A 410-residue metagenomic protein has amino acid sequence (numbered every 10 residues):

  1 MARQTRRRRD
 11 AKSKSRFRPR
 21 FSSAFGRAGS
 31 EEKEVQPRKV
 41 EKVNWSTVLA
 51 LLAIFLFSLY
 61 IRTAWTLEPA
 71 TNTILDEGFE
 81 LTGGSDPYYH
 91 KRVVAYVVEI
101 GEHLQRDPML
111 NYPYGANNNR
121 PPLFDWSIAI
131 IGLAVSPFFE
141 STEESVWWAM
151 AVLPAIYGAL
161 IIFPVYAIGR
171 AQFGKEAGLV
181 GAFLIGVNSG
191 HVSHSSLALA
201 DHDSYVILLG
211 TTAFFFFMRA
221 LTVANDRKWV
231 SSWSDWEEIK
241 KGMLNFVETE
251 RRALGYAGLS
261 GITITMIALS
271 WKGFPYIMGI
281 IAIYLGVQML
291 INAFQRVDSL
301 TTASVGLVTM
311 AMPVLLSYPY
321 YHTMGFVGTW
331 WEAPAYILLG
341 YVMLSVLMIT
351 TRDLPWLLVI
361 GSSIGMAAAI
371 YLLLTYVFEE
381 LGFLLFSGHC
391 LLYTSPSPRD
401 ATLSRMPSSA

Functional and structural regions predicted by a protein language model:
M1-I74, S85, L179, L254 (+1 more regions): Start-transfer (signal-anchor) and selected internal transmembrane alpha helices of multi-pass inner/ER membrane
V40-P87, E99, R106-M109, F183-V187 (+3 more regions): Transmembrane signal-anchor helices characteristic of membrane glycosylation enzymes that use polyprenol
S58, V152-A171, E176-E248, R252-L290 (+1 more regions): Membrane-embedded helix bundles of polyisoprenyl
T63-Q172, E176-L184, N188-L209, W229: Active-site lumenal/periplasmic loops and adjacent helix-entry segments of GT-C-fold, multi-pass membrane
P108, A198, Y320-A333, E379-F386: Interfacial transmembrane-helix termini
S260-T263, Y276-G279, G286, Q295-P319 (+1 more regions): Hydrophobic alpha-helical membrane-interfacial segments at the cytosolic entry of transmembrane helices
Y393-R399: Conserved small/polar residues in nucleotide/adenosyl-binding loops
A401-A410: N-terminal low-complexity segments that are often proline-rich with Ser/Thr-Pro
